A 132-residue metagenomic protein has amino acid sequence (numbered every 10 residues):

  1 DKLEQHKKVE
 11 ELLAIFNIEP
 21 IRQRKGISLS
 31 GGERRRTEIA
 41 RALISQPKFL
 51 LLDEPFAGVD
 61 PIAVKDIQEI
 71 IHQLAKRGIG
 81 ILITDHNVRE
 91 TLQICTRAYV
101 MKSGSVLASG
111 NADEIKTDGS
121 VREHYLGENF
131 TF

Functional and structural regions predicted by a protein language model:
K2-I21, Q68-H72: Conserved ABC ATPase "signature" region
K25-L29, E33: Conserved ABC ATPase signature
I39: Hydrophobic anchor residue at the start of the ABC signature
Q46: Conserved catalytic motifs of ABC-family nucleotide-binding domains
L50-D53: Catalytic Walker B motif of ABC-type/P-loop ATPase nucleotide-binding domains
T91-Q93: A short, surface-exposed alpha-helical micro-motif characterized by mixed small hydrophobic and charged/polar residues
